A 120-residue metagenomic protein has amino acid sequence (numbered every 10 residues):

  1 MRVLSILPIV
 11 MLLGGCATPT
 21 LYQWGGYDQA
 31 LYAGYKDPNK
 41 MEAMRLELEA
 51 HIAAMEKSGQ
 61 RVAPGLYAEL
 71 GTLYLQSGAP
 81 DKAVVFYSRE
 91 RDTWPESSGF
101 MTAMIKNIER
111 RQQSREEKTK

Functional and structural regions predicted by a protein language model:
V10-G34: Bacterial Sec signal peptide processing site at the extreme N-terminus
A17, I52-Q60: Flexible helix-coil transition and linker loops at the boundaries of alpha-helical arrays
E69-L70: Structural register within alpha-helical repeat arrays
